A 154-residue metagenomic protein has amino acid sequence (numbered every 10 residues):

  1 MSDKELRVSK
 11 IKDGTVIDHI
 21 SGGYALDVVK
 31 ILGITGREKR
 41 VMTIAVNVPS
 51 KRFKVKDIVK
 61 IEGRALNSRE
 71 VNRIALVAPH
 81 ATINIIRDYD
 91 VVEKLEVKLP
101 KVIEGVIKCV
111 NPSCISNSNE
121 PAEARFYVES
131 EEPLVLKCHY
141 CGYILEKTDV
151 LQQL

Functional and structural regions predicted by a protein language model:
S2-L95: Interaction interfaces in information-processing and related assembly proteins
V91-L154: Cys/His-clustered metal-coordination modules, chiefly Zn-binding fingers
